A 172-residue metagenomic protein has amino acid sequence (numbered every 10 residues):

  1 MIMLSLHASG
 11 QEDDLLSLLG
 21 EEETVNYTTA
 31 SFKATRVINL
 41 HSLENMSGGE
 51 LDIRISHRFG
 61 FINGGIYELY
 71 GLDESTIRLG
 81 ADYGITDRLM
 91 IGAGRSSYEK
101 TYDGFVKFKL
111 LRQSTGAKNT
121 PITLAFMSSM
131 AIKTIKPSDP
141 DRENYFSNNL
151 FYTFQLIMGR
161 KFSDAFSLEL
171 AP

Functional and structural regions predicted by a protein language model:
M1-D14: Bacterial Sec-dependent N-terminal signal peptides
Q11-E143, L150-F154, F162, S167-L170: Transmembrane beta-barrel domains of Gram-negative outer membranes and organellar outer membranes
